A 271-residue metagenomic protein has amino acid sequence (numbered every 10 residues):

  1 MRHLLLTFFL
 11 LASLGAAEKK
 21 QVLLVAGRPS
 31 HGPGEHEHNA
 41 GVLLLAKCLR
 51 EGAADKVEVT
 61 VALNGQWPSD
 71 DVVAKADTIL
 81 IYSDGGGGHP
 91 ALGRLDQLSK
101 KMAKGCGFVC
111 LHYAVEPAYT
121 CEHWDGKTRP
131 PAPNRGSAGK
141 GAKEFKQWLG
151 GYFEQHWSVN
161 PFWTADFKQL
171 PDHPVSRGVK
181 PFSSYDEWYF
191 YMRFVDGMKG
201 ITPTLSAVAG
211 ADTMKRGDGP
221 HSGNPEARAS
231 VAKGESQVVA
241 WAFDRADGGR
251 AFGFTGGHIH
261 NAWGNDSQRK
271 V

Functional and structural regions predicted by a protein language model:
M1-L4: Positively charged n-region of N-terminal signal peptides that target proteins for export
L6-A17: Hydrophobic h-region of N-terminal signal peptides that target proteins for export in Gram-negative bacteria
A17-K20, A26, G41-K47, E51 (+3 more regions): Extracellular ligand-binding/catalytic regions of CAZymes and related secreted enzymes and adhesion modules
L23, L80, V109, T202-S206 (+1 more regions): Hydrophobic/aromatic beta-strand patches that form the interior of the parallel beta-sheet core in alpha/beta enzyme
L23-V25, S30-A118, W263: Helical hinge/lid and interdomain linker segments adjacent to catalytic or ligand-binding clefts that mediate domain
H36-E37, T120-W124, K215-D218: Short aromatic-enriched loop/helix-cap "lid" or pocket-rim segments at secondary-structure transitions that line
E58, K146, G151-G248: Catalytic beta-strand/loop cores that center a nucleophilic Ser/Cys/Thr and support acyl-enzyme chemistry
G88-G178: A glycine-rich, often tryptophan-bearing local segment used as a flexible ligand/cofactor-contacting loop or short
